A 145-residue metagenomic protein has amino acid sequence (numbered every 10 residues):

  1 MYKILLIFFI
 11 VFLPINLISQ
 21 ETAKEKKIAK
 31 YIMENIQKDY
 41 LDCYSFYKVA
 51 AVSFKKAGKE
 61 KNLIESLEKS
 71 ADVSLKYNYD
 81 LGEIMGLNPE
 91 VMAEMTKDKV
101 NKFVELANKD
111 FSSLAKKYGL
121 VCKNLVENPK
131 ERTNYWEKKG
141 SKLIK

Functional and structural regions predicted by a protein language model:
I4, E21-T22, N124, E131: Intrinsic disorder/low-complexity segments enriched in polar/small residues
I4-L13: Sec-dependent N-terminal signal peptides
L13-S19: Sec/Tat signal peptide C-region and signal peptidase I cleavage site
I18, D42-C43, V121: Generic detector of isolated residues embedded in canonical secondary-structure elements
Q20-M33, D98-E105: Short amphipathic alpha-helical segments and their helix-coil junctions
A29-G86: Short N-proximal segments of mature Sec-exported proteins
S66-K145: Compact alpha-helical subdomains of small soluble proteins
